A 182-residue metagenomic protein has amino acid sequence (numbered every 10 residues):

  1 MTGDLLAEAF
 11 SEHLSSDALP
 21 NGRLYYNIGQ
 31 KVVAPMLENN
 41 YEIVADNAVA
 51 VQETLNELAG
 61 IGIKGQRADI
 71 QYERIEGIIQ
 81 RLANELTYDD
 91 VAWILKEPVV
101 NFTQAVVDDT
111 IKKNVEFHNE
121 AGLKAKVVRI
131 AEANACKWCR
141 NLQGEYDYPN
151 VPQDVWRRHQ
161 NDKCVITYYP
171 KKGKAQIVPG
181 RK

Functional and structural regions predicted by a protein language model:
M1-H159, T167-K182: Domain-core detector
